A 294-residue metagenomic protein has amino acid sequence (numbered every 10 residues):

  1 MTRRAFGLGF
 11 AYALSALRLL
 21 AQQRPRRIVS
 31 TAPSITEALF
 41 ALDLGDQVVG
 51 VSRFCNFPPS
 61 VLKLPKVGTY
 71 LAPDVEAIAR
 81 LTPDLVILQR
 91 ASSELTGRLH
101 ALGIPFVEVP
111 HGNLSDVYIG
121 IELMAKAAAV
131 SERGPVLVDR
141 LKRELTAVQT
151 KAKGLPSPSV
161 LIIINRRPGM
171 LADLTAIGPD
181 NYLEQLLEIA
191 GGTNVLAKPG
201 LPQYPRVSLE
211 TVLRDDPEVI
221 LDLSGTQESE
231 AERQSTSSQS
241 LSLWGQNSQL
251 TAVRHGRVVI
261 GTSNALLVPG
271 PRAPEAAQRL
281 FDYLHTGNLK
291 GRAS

Functional and structural regions predicted by a protein language model:
R4-A21: N-terminal export signals
R24-R27, E94-L171, L196-A197, V253-S294: Extracytoplasmic substrate-binding proteins
R26-A91, L95, I104, G192-V195 (+3 more regions): A short, structured surface patch at a secondary-structure boundary
S34-A38, L44, D74, A91 (+10 more regions): Stable alpha-helical elements in mature extracytoplasmic
V75-T82, L102, R206-D216: Short helices/loops that flank or line small-molecule/ion binding pockets
S93-A101, V219-L241: A ligand-binding cleft/hinge motif common to bilobed small-molecule-binding domains
I177-Y204, D222-S224: His/Asp/Glu-enriched short active-site or ligand-binding loop at hydrolase and phosphoryl-transfer sites
